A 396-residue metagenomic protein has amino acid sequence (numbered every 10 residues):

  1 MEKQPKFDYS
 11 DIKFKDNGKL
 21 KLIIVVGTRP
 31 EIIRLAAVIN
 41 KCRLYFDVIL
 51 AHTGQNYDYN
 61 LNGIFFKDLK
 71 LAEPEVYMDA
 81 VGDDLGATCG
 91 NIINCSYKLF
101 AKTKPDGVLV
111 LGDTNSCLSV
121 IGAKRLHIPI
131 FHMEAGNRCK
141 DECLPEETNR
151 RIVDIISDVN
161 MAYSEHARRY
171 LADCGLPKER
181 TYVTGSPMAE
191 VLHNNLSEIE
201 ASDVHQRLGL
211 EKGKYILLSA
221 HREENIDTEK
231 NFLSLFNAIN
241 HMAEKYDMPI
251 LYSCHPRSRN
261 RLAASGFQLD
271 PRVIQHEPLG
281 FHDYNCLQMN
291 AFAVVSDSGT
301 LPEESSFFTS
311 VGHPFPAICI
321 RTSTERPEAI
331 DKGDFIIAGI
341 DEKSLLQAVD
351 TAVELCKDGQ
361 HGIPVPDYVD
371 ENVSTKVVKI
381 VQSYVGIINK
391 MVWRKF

Functional and structural regions predicted by a protein language model:
M1-M248, S258-F396: Nucleotide-activated sugar donor-binding and catalytic core shared by glycosyltransferases and related lipid-linked
